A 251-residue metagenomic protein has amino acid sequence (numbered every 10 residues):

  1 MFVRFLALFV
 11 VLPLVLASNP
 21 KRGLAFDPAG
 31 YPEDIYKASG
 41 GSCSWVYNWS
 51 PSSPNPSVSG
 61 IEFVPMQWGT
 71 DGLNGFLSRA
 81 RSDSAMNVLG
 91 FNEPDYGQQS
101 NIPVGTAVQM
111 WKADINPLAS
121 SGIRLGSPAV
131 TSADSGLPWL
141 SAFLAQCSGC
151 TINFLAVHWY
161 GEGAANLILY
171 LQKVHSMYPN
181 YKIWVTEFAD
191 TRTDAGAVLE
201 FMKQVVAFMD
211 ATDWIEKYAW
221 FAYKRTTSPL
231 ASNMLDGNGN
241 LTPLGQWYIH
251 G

Functional and structural regions predicted by a protein language model:
M1-S18: Fungal secretory targeting signals
S18-L89, D95, Q99-V108, A113: N-terminal carbohydrate-binding/catalytic regions of secreted carbohydrate-active enzymes
K21-G23, S44-W45, G60-P65, A85-L89 (+4 more regions): Structural preference for beta-strand elements that scaffold enzyme active sites
G30-P32, V46-P54, G69-R81, W111-A113 (+3 more regions): Alpha-helical scaffolding within the catalytic cores of extracellular/periplasmic polymer-degrading hydrolases
V46, D194, V198-G251: Substrate-binding cleft of secreted/luminal carbohydrate-active enzymes
N48, N92, P138-H175, P179-T191 (+2 more regions): Aromatic- and acid-rich polysaccharide-binding/catalytic face of secreted or lumenal carbohydrate-active enzymes
P56-V58, G97-N101, S135-L137, A164-L167 (+2 more regions): Extracytoplasmic/secreted cell-surface and envelope-processing proteins
V108-R124, M177-Y178, I183: Active-site neighborhood of glycoside hydrolase catalytic domains
